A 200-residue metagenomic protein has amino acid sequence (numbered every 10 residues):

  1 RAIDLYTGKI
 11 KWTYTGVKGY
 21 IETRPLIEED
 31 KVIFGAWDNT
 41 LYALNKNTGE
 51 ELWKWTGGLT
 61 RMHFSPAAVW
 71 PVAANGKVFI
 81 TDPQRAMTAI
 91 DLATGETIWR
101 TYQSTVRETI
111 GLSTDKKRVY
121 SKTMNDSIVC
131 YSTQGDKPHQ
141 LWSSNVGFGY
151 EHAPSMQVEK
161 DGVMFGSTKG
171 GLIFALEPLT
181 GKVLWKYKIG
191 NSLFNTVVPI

Functional and structural regions predicted by a protein language model:
D4-G8, N45-T48, D91-G95, S132-D136 (+1 more regions): Short loop/turn segments that connect beta-strands within beta-propeller blades
T7, A86, T94, R118 (+3 more regions): Sequence-structural signature of mature extracellular/luminal beta-sheet repeat domains, prominently beta-propellers
K9-E29, W53-A74, P83, E96-D115 (+3 more regions): Extracytoplasmic beta-rich repeat domains
V32, V78, V119, V163-M164: Hydrophobic beta-strand positions that form the internal "hydrophobic ladder" of WD40/Gbeta-like beta-propeller blades
A36-W37, D82-P83, T123-M124, T168-K169: Structural signature of WD-repeat beta-propellers
T40, T60, A86, S127 (+3 more regions): Surface-exposed, flexible loop/turn segments at secondary-structure boundaries
K169, L176-P178, K188: Short, loop-centered acidic/histidine patches that primarily coordinate divalent metals
